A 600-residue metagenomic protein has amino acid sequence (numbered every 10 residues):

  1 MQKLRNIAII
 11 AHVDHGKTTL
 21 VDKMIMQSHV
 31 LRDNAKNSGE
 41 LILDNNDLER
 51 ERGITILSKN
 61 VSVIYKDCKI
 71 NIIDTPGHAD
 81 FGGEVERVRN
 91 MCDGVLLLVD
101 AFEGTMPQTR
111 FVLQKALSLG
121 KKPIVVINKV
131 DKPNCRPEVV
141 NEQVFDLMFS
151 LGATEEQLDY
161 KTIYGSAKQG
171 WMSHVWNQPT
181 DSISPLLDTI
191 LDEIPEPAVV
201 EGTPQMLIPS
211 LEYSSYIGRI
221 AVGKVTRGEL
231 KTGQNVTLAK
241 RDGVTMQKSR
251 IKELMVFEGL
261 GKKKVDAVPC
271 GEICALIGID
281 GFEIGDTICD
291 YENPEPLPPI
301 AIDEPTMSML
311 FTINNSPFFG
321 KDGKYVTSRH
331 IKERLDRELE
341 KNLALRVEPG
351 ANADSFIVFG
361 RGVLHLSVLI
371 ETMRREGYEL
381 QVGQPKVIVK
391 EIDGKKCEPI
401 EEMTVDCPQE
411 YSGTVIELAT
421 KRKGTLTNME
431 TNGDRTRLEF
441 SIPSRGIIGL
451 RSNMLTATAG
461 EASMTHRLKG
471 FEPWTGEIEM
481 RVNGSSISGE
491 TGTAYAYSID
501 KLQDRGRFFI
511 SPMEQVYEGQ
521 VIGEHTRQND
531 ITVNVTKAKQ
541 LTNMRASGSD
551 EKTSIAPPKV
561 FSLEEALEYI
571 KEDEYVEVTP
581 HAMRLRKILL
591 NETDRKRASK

Functional and structural regions predicted by a protein language model:
M1-V99, E103, Q143, L211-S214: P-loop NTPase switch module centered on the Walker A-proximal segment
Q2-T19, C92, F102-Q114, G120-K122 (+14 more regions): Conserved structured catalytic cores and adjacent interaction surfaces of nucleotide-binding/hydrolyzing enzymes
D14, L20, G53, I72-D74 (+18 more regions): Residue-level signature of catalytic and energy-coupling elements of molecular machines, predominantly ATP/GTP-dependent
K23-M24, S62, E84-R87, M91 (+5 more regions): Alpha-helical scaffold elements adjacent to nucleotide-binding pockets in ATP/GTP-utilizing enzyme cores
N37-E40, V125, L151-I163, P197-L207 (+9 more regions): Interdomain boundary/hinge elements
K122, K132-D192: Canonical P-loop GTPase G-domain recognition
Q205-M309, F319-K321, N483, G492-T542 (+2 more regions): Conserved nucleotide-binding/hydrolysis modules and their immediate coupling elements across P-loop/ASCE NTPase motors
S316-L339, A556: A short, contiguous, amphipathic alpha-helix enriched in charged residues
